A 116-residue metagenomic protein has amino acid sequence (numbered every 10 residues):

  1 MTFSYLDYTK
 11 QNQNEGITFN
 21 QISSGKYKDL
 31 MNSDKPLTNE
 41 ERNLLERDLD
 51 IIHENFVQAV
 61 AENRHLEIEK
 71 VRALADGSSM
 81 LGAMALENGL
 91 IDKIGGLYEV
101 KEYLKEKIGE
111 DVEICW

Functional and structural regions predicted by a protein language model:
M1-W116: N-terminal organellar transit peptides
